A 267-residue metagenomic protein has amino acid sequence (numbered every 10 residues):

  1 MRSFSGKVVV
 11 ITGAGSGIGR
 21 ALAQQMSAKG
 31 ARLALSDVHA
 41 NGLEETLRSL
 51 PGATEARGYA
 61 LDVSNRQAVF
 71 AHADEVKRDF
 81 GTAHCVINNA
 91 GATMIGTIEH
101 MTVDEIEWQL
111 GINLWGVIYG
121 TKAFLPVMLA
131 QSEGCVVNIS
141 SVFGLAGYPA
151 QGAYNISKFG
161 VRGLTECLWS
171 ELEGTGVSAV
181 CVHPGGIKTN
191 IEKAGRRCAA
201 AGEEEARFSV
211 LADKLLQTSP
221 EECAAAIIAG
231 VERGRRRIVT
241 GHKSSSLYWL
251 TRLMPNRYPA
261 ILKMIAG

Functional and structural regions predicted by a protein language model:
V8, G15-S16: Conserved glycine-rich cofactor-binding loop
A31-E45: Conserved glycine-rich Rossmann-like NAD(P)H-binding loop of the short-chain dehydrogenase/reductase
A40-N41, Y59-A71, V103: The beta1-alpha1 cofactor-binding region of Rossmann-like NAD(H)/NADP(H)-dependent oxidoreductases
T97-I98, T102-E107: Substrate-binding pocket helix/loop in short-chain dehydrogenase/reductase
T121, S157: Active-site helix of classical SDR
S141: Residue(s) in the substrate-gating loop at a strand-loop-helix junction that position the organic substrate next
G174-H242: SDR active-site lid
